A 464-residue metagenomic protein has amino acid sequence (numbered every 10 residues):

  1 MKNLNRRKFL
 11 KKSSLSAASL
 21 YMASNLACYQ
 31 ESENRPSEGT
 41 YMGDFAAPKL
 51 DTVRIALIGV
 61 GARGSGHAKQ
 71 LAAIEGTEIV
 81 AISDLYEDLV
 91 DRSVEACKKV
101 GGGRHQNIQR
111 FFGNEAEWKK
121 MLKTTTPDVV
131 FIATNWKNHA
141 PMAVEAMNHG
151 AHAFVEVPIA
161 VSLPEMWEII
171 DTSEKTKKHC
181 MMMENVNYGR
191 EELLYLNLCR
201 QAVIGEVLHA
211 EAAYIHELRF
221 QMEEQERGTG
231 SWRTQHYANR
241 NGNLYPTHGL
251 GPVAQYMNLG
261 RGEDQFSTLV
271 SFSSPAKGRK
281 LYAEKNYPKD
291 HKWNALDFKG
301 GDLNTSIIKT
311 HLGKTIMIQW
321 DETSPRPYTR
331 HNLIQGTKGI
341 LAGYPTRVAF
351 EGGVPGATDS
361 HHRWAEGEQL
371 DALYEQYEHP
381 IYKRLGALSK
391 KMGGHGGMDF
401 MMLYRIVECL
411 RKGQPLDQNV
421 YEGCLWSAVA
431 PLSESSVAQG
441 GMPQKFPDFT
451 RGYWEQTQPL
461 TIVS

Functional and structural regions predicted by a protein language model:
M1-A151, W167-H179: N-terminal glycine-/serine-/threonine-rich beta1-alpha1-beta2 phosphate-ribose binding loop of Rossmann-like
K12-S13, N34-S37, G43, G66 (+2 more regions): C-terminal helical cap and adjacent loop that interface with cofactors, partners, or active-site loops
G59, T176-M181, V186-F298, H331 (+2 more regions): Predominantly a Rossmann-like dinucleotide-binding segment in NAD(P)-dependent oxidoreductases
M142, I169, Y195, L432-S433: Aromatic/hydrophobic pocket-lining residues that form π-stacking "cages" and hydrophobic walls in ligand
G150-S162: ADP-ribose/adenylate-binding Rossmann-like module
A295-D297, N304-I308: Short N-terminal edge-element motif at the start of the domain
S306-L312, G336: Active-site beta-strand termini and strand-to-loop segments that position acidic
